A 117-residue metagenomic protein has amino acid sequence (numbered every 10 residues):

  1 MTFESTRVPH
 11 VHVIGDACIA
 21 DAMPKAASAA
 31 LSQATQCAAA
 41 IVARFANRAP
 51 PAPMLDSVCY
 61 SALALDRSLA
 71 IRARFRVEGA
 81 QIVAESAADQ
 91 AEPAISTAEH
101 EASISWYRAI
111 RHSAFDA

Functional and structural regions predicted by a protein language model:
M1-H12, L63-V83: FAD-binding beta-loop-beta segment adjacent to the flavin cofactor pocket
M1-S32, A43: FAD-site-proximal beta/loop scaffold in flavoenzymes
H10, C37, S57-C59: A short pocket-lining beta-strand/turn micro-motif at the edge of beta-sheets
I19-D21, Q33-C37, I82-E85: Short, surface-exposed linear patches
A30-L55: Internal hydrophobic alpha-helix adjacent to the cofactor/substrate pocket in enzyme cavities
C37, R44, A62, F75-R76 (+1 more regions): Short, intrinsically disordered/low-complexity patches at protein termini and at juxtamembrane boundaries
A52-S68: Flavin (FAD/FMN) cofactor-binding core of flavoprotein oxidoreductases
A70-A117: C-terminal auxiliary extensions adjacent to catalytic cores
